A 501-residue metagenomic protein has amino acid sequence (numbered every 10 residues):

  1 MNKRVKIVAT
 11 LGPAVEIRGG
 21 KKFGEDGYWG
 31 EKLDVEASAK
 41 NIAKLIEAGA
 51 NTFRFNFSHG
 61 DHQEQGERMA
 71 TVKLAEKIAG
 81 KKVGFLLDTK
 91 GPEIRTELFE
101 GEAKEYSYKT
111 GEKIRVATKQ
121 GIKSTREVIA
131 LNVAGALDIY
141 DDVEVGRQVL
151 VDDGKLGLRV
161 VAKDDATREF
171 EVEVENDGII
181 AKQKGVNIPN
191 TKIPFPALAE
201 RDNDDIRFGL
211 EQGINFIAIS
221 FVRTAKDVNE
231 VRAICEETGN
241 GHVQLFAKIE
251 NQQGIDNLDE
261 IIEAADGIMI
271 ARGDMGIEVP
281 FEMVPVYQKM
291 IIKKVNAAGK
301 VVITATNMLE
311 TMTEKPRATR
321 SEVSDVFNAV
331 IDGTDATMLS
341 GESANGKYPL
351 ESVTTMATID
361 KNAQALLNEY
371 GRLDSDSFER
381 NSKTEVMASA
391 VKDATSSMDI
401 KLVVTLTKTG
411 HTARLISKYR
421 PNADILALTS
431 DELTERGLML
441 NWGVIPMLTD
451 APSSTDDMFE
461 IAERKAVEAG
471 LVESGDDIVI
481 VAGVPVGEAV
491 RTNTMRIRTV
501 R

Functional and structural regions predicted by a protein language model:
M1-R501: Non-catalytic helical/linker scaffolds that mediate oligomerization, partner binding, and domain coupling around large
